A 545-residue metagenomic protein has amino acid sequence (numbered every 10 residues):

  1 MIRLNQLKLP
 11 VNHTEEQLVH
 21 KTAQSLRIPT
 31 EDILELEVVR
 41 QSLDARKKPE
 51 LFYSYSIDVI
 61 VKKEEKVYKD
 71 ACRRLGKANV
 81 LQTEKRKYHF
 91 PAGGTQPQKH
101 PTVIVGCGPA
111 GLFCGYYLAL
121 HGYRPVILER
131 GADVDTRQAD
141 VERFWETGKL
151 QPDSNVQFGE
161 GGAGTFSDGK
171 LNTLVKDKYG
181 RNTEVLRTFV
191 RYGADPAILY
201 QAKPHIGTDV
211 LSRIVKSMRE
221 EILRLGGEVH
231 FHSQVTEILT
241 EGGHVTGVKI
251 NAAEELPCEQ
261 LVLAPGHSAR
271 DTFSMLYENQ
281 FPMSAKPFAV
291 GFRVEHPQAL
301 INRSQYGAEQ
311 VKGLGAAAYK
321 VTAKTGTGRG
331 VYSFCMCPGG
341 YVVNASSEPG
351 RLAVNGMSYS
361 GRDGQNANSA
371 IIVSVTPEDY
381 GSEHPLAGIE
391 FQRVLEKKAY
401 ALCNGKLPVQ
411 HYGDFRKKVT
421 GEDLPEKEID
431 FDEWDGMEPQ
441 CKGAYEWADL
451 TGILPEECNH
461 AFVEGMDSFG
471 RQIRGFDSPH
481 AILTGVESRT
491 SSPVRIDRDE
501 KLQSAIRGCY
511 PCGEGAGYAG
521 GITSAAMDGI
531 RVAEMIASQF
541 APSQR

Functional and structural regions predicted by a protein language model:
M1-L51, D58-R545: Residues forming the flavin
